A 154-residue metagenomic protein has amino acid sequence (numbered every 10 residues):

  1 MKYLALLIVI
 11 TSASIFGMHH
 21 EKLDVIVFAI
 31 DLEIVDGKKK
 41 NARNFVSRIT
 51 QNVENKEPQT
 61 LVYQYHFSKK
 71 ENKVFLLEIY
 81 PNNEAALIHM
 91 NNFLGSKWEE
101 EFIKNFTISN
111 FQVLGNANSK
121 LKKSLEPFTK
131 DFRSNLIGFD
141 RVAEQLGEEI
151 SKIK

Functional and structural regions predicted by a protein language model:
M1-L4, G17-H19: Short, Lys/Arg-enriched, disordered terminal segments
Y3-S12: Sec-dependent N-terminal signal peptides
G17-V74, P81-N91, K104-K154: Short S/T/G/P-rich N-terminal loop/turn motif that feeds into the first structured element of a domain
K97-F102: Amphipathic alpha-helical coiled-coil segments
